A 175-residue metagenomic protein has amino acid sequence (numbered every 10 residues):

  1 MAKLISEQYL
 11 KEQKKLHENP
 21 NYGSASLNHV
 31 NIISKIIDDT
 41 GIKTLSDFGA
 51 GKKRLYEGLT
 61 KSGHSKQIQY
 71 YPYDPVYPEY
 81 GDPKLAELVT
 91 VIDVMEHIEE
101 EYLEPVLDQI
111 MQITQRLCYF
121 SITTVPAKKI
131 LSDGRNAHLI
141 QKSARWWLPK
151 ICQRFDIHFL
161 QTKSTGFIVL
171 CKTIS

Functional and structural regions predicted by a protein language model:
M1-A86, E104-L107, G134-W146, K150 (+2 more regions): Conserved N-terminal segment of class I S-adenosyl-L-methionine
Y77, T123-K129: Short "lid" loop at the C-terminus of a central beta-strand within the Rossmann-like core of SAM-dependent
T90: A conserved beta-strand element that flanks and buttresses the S-adenosyl-L-methionine
V94-H97: Hydrophobic adenine-recognition pocket in adenosine-nucleotide-binding enzymes
I110: Class I S-adenosylmethionine-dependent transferase superfamily signal
T114-V125: Conserved beta-strand signature within the Rossmann-like core of class I S-adenosyl-L-methionine
V125, I174-S175: Generic structural motif
